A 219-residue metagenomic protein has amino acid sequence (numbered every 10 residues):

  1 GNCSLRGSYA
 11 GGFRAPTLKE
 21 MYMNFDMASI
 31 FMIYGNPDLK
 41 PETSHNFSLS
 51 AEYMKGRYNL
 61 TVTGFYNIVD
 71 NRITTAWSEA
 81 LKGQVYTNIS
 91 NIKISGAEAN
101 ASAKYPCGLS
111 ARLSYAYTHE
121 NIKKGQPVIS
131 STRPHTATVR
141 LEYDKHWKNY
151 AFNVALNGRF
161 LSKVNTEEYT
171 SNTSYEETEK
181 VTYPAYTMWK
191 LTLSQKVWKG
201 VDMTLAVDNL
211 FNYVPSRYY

Functional and structural regions predicted by a protein language model:
N2, G11-V69, E79-K104, S131-H135 (+1 more regions): Outer-membrane beta-barrel signature, preferentially recognizing the C-terminal barrel domain of Gram-negative
N2-L5, R57-L60, C107-A111, W147-N153 (+1 more regions): Repeated loop/turn-to-beta-strand initiation elements of outer-membrane beta-barrel proteins
C3, T63, S174-Y183, W189-S194 (+1 more regions): Short, glycine/charged-rich beta-strand-loop motifs at protein surfaces that mediate ligand recognition and catalysis
L5-G7, L18, L141: Hydrophobic alpha-helical packing residues
A10, S50-M54, N100-K104, S114 (+3 more regions): Transmembrane beta-barrel domains of outer membrane proteins
R14, D70, F160-T170, S194-Y219: C-terminal beta-signal and adjacent terminal beta-strands/loops of Gram-negative outer-membrane beta-barrel proteins
K19-N24, F31-M32, R72-A80, T118-V128 (+2 more regions): Outer-membrane beta-barrel translocator domains and adjoining extracellular loop/strand segments of Gram-negative
F65-V69, Y86-E167: Gram-negative outer-membrane beta-barrel transporters
